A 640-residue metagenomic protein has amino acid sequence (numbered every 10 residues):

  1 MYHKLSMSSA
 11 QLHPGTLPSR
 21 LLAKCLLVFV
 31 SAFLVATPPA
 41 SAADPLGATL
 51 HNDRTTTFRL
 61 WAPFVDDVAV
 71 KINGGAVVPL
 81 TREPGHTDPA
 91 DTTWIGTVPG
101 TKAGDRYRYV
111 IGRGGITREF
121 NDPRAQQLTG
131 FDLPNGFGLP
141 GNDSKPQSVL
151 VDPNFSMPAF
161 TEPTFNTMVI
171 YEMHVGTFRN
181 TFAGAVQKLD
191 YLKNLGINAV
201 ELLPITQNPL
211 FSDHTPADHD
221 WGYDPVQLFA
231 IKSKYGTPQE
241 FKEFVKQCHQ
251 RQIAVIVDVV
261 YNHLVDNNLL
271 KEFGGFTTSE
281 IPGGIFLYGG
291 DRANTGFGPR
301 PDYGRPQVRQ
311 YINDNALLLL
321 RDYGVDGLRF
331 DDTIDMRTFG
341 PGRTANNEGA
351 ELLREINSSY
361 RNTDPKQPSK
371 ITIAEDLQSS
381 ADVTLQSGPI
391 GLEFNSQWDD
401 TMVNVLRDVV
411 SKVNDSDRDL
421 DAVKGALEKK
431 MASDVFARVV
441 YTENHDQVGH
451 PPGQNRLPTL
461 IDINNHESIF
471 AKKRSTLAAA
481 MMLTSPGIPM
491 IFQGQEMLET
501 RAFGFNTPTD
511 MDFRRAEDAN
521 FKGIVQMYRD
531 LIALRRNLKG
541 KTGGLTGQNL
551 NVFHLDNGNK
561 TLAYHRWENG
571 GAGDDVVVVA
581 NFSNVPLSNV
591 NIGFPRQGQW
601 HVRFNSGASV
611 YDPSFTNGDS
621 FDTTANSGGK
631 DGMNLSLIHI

Functional and structural regions predicted by a protein language model:
A23-A36: Bacterial N-terminal signal peptides
A42-T57, H86-E172, G184, V610-A625: The feature marks proteins involved in alpha-glucan
W61-D67, P595-Q597: Short proline/glycine-enriched turn/loop motifs at strand-loop junctions of beta-rich domains
A76-P89: Short, surface-exposed loop motifs enriched in S/T, G, D/E and P with embedded aromatic residues
Q127-N142, P153-M168, H174-A345, L352 (+2 more regions): Substrate-binding/active-site clefts of carbohydrate-active enzymes
D132-P140, G324, G342-R343, N347-G504 (+4 more regions): Conserved alpha/beta catalytic core and glycan-binding cleft of carbohydrate-active enzymes
N357, R361, R515-N551: Aromatic- and carboxylate-lined catalytic core of secreted/periplasmic carbohydrate-active enzymes
I638-I640: Conserved small/polar residues in nucleotide/adenosyl-binding loops
